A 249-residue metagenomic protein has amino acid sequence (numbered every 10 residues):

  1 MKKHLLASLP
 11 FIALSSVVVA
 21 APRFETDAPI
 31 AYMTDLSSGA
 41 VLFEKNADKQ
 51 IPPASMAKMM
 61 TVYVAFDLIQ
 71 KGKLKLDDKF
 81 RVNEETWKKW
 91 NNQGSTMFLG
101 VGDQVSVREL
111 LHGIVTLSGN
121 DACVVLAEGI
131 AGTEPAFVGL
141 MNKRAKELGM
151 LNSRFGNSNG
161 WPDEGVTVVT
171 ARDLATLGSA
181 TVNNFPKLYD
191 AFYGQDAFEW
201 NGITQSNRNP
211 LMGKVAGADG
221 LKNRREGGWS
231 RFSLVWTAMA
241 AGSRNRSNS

Functional and structural regions predicted by a protein language model:
M1-K2, K143: Short, intrinsically disordered low-complexity segments
K2-K3, K45, K58, K222: A general lysine-centric signal
K2-V18: Gram-negative bacterial Sec-dependent N-terminal signal peptides
V19-R172, A180-N183: Active-site-adjacent loops and short helices of periplasmic peptidoglycan-processing enzymes
R23-A28, T133-S249: Penicillin-recognizing serine hydrolase domain
